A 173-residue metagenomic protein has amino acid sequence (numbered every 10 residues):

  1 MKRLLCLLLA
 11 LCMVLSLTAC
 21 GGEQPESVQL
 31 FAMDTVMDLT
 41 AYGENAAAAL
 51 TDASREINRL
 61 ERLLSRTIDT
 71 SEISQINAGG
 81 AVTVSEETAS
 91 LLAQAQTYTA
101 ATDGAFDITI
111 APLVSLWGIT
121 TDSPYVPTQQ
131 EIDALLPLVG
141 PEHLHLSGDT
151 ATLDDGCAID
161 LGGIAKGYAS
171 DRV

Functional and structural regions predicted by a protein language model:
L5-L9, L17-G162, R172: A contiguous, well-ordered beta/alpha segment that forms the leading edge of an enzyme domain
K166: Short, conserved phosphate/pyrophosphate- and ester-handling motifs at nucleotide-, phospho-/glycolipid
A169: Short active-site segment of divalent metal-dependent hydrolases/proteases that encodes the spacing between
